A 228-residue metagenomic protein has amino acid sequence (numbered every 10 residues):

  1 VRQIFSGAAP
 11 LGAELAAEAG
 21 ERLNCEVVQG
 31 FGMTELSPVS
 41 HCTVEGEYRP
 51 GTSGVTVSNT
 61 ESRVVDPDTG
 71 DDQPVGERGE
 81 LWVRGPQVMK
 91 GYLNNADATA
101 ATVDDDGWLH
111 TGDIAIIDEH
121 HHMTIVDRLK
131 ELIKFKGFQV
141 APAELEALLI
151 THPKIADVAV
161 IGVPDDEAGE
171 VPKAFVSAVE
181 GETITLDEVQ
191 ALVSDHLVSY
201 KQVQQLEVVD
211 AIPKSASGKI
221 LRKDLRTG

Functional and structural regions predicted by a protein language model:
V1-R49, E61: Gly/Ser/Thr-rich phosphate-binding loop
Q3-S6, V160, Q205-V208: Hydrophobic/anchoring residues in structured secondary elements
A8, G32, G54, D113 (+1 more regions): Active-site glycine-centered loops adjacent to acidic/histidine catalytic or metal-binding residues that shape
V28-E35, G54-T56, I161-P164, E207: Beta-strand->loop->alpha-helix junctions that form or flank phosphate-binding loops in nucleotide-handling enzymes
S40-V44, V65, R84, S177: Short beta-strand-to-turn element immediately C-terminal to the catalytic PLP-Schiff-base lysine in fold type I
Y48, V55-N59, D71-T102, V140: Conserved ATP/PPi-binding loop(s) of AMP-dependent carboxylate-activating enzymes
R84-G85, K90-G91, A101, I114-K201 (+3 more regions): AMP-binding/adenylate-forming catalytic core of the ANL superfamily
